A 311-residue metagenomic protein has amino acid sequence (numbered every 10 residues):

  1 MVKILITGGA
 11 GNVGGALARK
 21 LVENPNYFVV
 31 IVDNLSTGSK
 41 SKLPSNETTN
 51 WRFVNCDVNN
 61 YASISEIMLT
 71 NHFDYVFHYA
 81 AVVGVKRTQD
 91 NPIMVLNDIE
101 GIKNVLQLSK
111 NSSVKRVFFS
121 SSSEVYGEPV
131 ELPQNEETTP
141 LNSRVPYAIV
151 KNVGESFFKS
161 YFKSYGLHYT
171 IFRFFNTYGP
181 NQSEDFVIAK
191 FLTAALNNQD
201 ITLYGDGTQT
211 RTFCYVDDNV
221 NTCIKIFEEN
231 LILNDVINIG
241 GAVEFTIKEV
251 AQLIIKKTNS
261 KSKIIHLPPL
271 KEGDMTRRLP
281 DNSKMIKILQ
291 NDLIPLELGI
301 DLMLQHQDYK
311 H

Functional and structural regions predicted by a protein language model:
M1-T177, H306: N-terminal Rossmann-like NAD(P)+-binding domain of SDR-like oxidoreductases, especially those catalyzing
N59, N97-E100, V145, Q182 (+6 more regions): Residue-level signal for the nucleotide or nucleotide-sugar donor/cofactor binding architecture
S63, N104-L108, F213, D218-N221 (+1 more regions): Conserved mid-core alpha-helix of short-chain dehydrogenase/reductase
E137-T138, Y165-G166, L192-L203, K257-L267: A short C-terminal helix-loop "cap" of Rossmann-like NAD(P)-dependent dehydrogenase/epimerase domains
N152, T177-K190, N197-Q199, Y204 (+5 more regions): Glycine/proline-rich active-site loop of Rossmann-fold NAD(P)-dependent oxidoreductases
D206, N234-I237, T246-Q252, N259-R277: C-terminal "lid/loop" region of Rossmann-like NAD(P)-dependent oxidoreductases
N219, C223, I239, V250 (+2 more regions): Non-catalytic, hydrophobic alpha-helical segments
L296-H311: Amphipathic terminal alpha-helices
